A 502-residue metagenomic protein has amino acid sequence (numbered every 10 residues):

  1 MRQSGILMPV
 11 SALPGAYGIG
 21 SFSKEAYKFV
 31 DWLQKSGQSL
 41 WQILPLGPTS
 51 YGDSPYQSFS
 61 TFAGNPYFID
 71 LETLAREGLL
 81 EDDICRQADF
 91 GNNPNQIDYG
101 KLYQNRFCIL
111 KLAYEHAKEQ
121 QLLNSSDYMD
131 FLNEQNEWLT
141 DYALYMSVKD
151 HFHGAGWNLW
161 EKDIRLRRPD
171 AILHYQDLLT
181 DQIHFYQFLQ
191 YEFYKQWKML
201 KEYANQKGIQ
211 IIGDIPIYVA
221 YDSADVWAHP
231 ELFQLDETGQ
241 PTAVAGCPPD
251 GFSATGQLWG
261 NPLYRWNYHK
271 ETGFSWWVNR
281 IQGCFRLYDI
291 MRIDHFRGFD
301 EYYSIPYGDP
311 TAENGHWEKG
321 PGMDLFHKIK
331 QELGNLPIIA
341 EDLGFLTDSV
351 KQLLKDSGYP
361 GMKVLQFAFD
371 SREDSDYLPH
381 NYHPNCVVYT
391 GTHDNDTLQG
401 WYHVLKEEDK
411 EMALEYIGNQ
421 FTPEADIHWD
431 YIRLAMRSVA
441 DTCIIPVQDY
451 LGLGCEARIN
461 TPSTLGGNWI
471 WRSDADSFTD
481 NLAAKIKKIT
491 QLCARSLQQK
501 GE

Functional and structural regions predicted by a protein language model:
M1-S11, Y27: N-terminal regions that are enriched for targeting/export leaders and immediately downstream pro/stem segments
P9, G15, D53-Y194, V219-I444 (+3 more regions): Alpha-amylase-like alpha-glycosidases and glucanotransferases acting on alpha-linked glucans and related
K24-D31, K195-Y203, W277-N279, I427-Y431: Short alpha-helical segments and helix-capping/turn motifs at coil-helix boundaries
K24-T49, L287-Y288, R437: Catalytic domains of carbohydrate-active enzymes, especially glycoside hydrolases
Q34, W197-N205, K330, L354-K355: Surface-exposed amphipathic alpha-helices with a cationic face
L44, Q210-I212, P216, I290 (+1 more regions): Outer-envelope exported proteins of Gram-negative bacteria
Y186, Y191-V219: Conserved, well-ordered alpha-helix/loop/beta-strand core segments that scaffold catalytic motifs
